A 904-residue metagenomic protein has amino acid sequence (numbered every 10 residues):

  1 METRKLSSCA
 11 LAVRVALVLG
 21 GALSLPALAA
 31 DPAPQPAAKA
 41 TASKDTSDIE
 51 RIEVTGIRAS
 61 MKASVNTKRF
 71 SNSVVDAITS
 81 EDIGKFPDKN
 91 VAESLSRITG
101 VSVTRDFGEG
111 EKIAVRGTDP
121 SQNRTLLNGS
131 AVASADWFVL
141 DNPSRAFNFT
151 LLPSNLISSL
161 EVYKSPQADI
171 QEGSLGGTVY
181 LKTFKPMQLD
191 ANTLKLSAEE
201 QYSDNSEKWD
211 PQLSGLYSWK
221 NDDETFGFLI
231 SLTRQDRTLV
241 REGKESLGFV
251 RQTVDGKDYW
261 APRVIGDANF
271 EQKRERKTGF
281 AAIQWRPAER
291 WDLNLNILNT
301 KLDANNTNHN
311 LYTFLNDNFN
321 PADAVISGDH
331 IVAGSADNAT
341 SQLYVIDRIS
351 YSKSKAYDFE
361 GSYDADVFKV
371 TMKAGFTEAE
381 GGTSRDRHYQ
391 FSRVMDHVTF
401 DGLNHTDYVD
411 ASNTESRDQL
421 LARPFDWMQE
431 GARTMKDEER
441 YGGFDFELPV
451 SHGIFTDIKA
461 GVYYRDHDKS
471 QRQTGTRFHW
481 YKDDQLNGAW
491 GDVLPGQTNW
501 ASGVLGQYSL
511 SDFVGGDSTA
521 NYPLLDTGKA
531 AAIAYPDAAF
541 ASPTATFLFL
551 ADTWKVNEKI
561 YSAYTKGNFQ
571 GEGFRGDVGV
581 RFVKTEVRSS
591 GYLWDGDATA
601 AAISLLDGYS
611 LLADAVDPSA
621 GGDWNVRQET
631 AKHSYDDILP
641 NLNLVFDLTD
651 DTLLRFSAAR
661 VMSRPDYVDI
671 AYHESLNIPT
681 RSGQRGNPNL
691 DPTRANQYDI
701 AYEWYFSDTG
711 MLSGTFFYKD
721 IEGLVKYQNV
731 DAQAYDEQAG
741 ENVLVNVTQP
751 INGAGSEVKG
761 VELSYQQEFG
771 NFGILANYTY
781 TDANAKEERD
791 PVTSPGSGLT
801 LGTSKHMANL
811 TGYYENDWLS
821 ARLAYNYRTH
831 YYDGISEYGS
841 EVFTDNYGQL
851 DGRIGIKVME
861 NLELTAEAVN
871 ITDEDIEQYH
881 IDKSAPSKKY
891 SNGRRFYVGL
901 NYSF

Functional and structural regions predicted by a protein language model:
E53-F86, K112, N123, A135-W137 (+1 more regions): N-terminal periplasmic "start-of-domain" segments of outer-membrane beta-barrel proteins
A92-S134, K164: Extracytoplasmic beta-strand/coil segments of soluble accessory domains associated with Gram-negative outer-membrane
V139-A146, N155-V162, D169-Q252, W260-R263 (+4 more regions): Outer-membrane beta-barrel translocator/receptor signature
T183, A198-Q201, W209-K220, D267-N308 (+10 more regions): Outer-membrane beta-barrel transmembrane strands
E242-D267, T307-V345, Q390-W427, W480-P495 (+7 more regions): Solvent-exposed loop segments that connect transmembrane elements
I346-R348, S352-S354, D552, V556-K559 (+7 more regions): Outer-membrane beta-barrel signature, preferentially recognizing the C-terminal barrel domain of Gram-negative
F717-I721, V725, V730-S836, T872: Gram-negative outer-membrane beta-barrel transporters
Y827-G834, G855-F904: C-terminal beta-signal and adjacent terminal beta-strands/loops of Gram-negative outer-membrane beta-barrel proteins
